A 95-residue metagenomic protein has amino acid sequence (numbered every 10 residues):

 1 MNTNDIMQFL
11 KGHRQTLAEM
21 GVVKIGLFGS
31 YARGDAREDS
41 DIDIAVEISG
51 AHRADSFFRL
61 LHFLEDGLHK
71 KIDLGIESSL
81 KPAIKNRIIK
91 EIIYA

Functional and structural regions predicted by a protein language model:
M1-K24, R33-R37, G50-A95: Catalytic core of pol beta-like nucleotidyltransferases
L27: Conserved histidines in hydrophobic membrane contexts and catalytic metal-binding motifs
S30: Flexible loop residues that form catalytic and substrate-binding hotspots at small-molecule/glycan-binding clefts
E38-D39, I44: A short, structured beta-strand/loop element
A45-S49: Short hydrophobic/aromatic beta-strand micro-patches that form the beta-sheet surface supporting nucleotide- or nucleic
